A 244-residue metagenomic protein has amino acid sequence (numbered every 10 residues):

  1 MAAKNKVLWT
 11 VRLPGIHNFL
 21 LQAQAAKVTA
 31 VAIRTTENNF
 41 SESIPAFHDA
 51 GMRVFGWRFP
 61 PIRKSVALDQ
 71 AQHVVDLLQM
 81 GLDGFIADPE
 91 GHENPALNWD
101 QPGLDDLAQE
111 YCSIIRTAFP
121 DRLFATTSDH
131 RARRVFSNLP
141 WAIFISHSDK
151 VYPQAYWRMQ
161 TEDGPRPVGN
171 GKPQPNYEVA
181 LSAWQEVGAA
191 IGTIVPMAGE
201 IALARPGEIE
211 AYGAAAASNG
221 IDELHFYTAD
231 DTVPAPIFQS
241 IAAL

Functional and structural regions predicted by a protein language model:
M1-L244: Glycan-processing catalytic domains of CAZymes
